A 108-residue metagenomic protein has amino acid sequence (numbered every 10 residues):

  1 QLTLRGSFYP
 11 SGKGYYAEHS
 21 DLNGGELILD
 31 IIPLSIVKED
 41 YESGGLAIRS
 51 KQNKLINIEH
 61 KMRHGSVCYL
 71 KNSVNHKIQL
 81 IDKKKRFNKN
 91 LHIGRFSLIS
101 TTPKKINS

Functional and structural regions predicted by a protein language model:
Q1-E39: Conserved double-stranded beta-helix
V37, Y41-S108: Catalytic core of Fe(II)/2-oxoglutarate
